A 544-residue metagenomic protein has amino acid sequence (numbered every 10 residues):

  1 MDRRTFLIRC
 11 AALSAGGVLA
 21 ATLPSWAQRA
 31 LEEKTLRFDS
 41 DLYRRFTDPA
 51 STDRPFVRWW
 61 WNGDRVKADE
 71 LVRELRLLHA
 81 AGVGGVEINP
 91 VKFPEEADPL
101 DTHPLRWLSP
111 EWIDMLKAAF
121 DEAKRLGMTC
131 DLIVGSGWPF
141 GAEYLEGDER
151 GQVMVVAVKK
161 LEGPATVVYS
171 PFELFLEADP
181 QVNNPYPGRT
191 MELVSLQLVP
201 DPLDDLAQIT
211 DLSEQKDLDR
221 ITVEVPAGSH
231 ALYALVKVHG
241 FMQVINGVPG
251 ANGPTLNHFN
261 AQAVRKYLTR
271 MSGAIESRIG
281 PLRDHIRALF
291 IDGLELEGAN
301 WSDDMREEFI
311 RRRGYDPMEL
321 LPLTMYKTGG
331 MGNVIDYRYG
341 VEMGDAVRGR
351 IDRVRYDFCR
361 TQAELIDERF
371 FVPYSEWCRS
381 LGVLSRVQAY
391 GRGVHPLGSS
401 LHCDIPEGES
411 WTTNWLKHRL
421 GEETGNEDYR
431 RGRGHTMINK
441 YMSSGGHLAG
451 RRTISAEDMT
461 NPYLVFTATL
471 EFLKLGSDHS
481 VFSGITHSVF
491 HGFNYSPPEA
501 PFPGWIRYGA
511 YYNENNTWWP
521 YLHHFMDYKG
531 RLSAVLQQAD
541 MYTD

Functional and structural regions predicted by a protein language model:
M1-T5: Twin-arginine (Tat) signal peptide motif
L7-A27: N-terminal export signals
C10, G82, G484: Conserved functional loop/turn residues at catalytic and ligand-binding sites
Q28-T35: Cleaved targeting-peptide boundary
E32, W61, P254, Y463: Short, flexible active-site loop motifs that bind/organize anionic cofactors or intermediates
R37-P49, R54-F56, G63-G85, R106-Y356 (+1 more regions): Mature extracytoplasmic enzyme cores
P55-F56, K67, L71-V72, G85 (+5 more regions): Carbohydrate-binding surfaces of carbohydrate-active enzymes
P90-D101: Glycine-rich, proline-tolerant flexible connector loops at the mouths of alpha/beta enzymes
